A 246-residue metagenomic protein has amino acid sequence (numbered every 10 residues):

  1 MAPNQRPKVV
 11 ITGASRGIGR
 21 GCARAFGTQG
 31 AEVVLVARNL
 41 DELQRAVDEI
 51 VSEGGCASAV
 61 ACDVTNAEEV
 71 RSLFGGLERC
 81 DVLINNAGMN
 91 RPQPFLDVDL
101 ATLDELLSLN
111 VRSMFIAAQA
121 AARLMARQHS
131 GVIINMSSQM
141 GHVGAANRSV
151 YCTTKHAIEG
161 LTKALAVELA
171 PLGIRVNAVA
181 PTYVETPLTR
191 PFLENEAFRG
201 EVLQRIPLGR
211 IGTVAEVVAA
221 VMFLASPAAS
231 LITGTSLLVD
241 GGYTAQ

Functional and structural regions predicted by a protein language model:
S15-G17: Conserved glycine-rich cofactor-binding loop
P94-F95, D99-L107, V202: Substrate-binding pocket helix/loop in short-chain dehydrogenase/reductase
L96, V143-S149, P171-L172, G209 (+1 more regions): Active-site loop immediately N-terminal to the catalytic Tyr-X3-Lys motif of short-chain dehydrogenase/reductase
F115-A118, R175, R210-V239, Y243-A245: C-terminal substrate-recognition "lid" of short-chain dehydrogenase/reductases
A118, T154, T162: Active-site helix of classical SDR
R123, V167-P171, S230: Alpha-helical segment proximal to the catalytic Tyr-Lys
S138: Residue(s) in the substrate-gating loop at a strand-loop-helix junction that position the organic substrate next
